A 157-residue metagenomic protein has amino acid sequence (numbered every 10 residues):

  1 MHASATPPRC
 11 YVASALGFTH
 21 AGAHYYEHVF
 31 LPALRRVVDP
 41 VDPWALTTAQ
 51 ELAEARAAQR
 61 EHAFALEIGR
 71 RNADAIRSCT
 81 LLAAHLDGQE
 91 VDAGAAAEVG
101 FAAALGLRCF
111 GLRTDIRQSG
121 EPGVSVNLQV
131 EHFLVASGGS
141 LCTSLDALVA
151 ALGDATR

Functional and structural regions predicted by a protein language model:
M1-R157: Conserved catalytic or regulatory cores that recognize and/or transform ribose-phosphate-containing ligands
